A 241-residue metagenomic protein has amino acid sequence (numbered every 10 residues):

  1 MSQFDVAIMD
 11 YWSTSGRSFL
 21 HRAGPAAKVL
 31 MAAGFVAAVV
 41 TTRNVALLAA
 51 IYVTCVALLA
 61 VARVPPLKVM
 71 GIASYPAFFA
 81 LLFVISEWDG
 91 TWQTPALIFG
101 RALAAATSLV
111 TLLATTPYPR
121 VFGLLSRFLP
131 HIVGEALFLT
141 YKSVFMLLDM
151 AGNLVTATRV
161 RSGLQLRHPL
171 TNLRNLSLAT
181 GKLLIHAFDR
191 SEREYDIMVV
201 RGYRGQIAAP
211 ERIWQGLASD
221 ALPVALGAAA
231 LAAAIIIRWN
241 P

Functional and structural regions predicted by a protein language model:
M1-V45, I51-C55, N153-P241: Transmembrane alpha-helix interface motif
H21-P25, V45, P65-I72, T91 (+3 more regions): Hydrophobic, aromatic-rich alpha-helical transmembrane segments and their membrane-interface anchor motifs
K28, L47-L48, L67-V69, G134-A136: Alpha-helical transmembrane segments and their helix-entry boundary regions
A33-A37, V56-A60, V84-W88, A106-T111 (+1 more regions): Alpha-helical transmembrane segments of multipass membrane proteins
T41-T42, L59-V64, T115-P117, I235-I237: Structural signal for the C-terminal ends of transmembrane alpha-helices and the immediately following loop
R43, A62-R63, G90, P130 (+1 more regions): Short helix-capping/hinge motifs at transmembrane helix termini and TM-loop junctions
Y52-L59, P76: Hydrophobic transmembrane alpha-helices of multi-pass, membrane-embedded glycosylation machinery
M70-L170: Juxtamembrane/interface alpha-helical elements of multi-pass membrane proteins
